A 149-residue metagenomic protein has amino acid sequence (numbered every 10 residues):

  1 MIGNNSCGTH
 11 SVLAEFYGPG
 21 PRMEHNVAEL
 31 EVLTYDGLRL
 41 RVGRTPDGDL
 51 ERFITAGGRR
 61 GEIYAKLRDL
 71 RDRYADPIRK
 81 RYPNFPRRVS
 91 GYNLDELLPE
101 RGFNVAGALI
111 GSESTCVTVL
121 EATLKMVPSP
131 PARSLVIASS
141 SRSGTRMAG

Functional and structural regions predicted by a protein language model:
M1-R142: FAD-binding subdomain of flavoenzyme oxidoreductases
S143-A148: Internal alpha/beta scaffold segment
